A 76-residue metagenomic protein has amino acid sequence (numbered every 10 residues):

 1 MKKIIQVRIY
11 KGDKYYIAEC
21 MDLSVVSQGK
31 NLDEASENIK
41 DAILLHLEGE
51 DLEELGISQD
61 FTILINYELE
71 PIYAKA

Functional and structural regions predicted by a protein language model:
M1-I5, E37-A76: Short, charged, surface-exposed hinge/linker loops at domain edges that act as mobile lids or interdomain connectors
K3, R8-D22: Short aromatic-glycine-(Arg/Gly/Cys) micro-motifs in beta-strand/loop hairpins
A18, Q28-G29, L55: Short histidine-centered beta-strand/loop micro-motifs that create catalytic or ligand/metal-coordination sites
M21-S24, E53: Flexible, active-site-adjacent loop/turn segments at secondary-structure boundaries
L23-L32: A short, exposed loop/beta-hairpin motif centered on an aromatic-Gly-Thr core
